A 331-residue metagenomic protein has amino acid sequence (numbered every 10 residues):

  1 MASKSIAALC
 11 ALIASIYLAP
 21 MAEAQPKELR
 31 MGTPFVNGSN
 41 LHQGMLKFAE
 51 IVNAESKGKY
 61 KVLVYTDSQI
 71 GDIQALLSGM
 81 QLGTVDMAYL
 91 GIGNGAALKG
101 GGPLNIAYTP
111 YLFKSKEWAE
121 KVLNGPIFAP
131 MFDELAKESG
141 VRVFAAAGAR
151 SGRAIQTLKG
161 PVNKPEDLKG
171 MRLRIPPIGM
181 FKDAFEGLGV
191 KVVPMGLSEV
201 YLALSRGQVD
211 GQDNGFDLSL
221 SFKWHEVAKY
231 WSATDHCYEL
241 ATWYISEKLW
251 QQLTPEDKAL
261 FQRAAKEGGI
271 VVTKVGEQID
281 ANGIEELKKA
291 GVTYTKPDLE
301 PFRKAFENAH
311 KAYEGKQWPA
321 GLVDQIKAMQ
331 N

Functional and structural regions predicted by a protein language model:
M1-S5: Positively charged n-region of N-terminal signal peptides that target proteins for export
A7-Y17: Bacterial N-terminal signal peptides
C10, Q25-K121, I127, E134-N331: N-terminal secretory/targeting leader peptides
Y17-A24: Sec/Tat signal peptide C-region and signal peptidase I cleavage site
